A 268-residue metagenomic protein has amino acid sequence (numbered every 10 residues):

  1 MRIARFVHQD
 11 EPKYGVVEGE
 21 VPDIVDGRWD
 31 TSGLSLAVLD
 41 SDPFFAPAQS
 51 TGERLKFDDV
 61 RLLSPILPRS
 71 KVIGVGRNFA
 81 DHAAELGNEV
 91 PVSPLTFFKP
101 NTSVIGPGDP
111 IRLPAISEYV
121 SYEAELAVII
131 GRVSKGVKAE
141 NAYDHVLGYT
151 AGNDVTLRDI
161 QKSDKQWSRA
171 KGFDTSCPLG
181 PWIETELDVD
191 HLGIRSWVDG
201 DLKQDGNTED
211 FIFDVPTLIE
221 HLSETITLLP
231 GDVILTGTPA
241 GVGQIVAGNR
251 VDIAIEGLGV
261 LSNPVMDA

Functional and structural regions predicted by a protein language model:
M1-P94, L187, R195, D252-A254: N-terminal non-catalytic cap/leader segment that marks the start of a structured domain
R5-D10, P47-K56, H82, N88 (+1 more regions): Catalytic-pocket segment enriched in acidic/His residues
L67, G74, G106, S121-E123 (+2 more regions): Residue-level recognition of short, solvent-exposed, well-ordered loop/turn junctions that link secondary-structure
V90-P107, Y122, D252-G257: Structural signature of FAD isoalloxazine-binding scaffolds in flavoprotein oxidoreductases
G106-A127: A structural-propensity feature for long, helix-poor, extended segments
K135-T150: N-terminal accessory regions of nucleic-acid-interacting proteins
